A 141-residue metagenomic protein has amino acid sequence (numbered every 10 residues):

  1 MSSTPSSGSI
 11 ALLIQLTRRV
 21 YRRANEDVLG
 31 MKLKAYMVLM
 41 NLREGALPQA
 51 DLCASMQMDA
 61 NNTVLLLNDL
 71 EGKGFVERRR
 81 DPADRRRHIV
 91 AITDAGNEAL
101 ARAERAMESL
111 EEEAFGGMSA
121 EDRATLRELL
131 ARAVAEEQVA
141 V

Functional and structural regions predicted by a protein language model:
M1-G30: N-terminal leader segment of winged-helix/HTH proteins
M1-T4, L47, E121-V141: C-terminal regulatory/oligomerization modules of transcriptional regulators
G8-A11, M37, D51, E113 (+1 more regions): Active-site phosphate/pyrophosphate-handling residues
I14, M40-E44, E104, A131: Short, locally clustered residues in the helix-turn-helix/winged-helix DNA-binding domain
T17, L100, V134-E137: A structural signal for well-ordered alpha-helices, especially hydrophobic packing surfaces of coiled-coils
Y21, N68-A131: Charged, amphipathic alpha-helical coiled-coil/dimerization segments
Y21-N62, K73, V141: N-terminal helix-turn-helix DNA-binding core of bacterial DNA-binding proteins
K32-L33, M58-A60, L66-L67, L110 (+1 more regions): Anionic, Ser/Thr-rich low-complexity intrinsically disordered regions
